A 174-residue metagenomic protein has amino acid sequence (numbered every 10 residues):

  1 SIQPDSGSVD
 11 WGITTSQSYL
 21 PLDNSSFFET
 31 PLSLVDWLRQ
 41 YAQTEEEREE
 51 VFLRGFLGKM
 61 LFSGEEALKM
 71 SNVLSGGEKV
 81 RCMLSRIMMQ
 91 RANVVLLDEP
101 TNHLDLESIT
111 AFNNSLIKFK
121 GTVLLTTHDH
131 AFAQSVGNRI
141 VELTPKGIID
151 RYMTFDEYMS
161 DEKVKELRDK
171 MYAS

Functional and structural regions predicted by a protein language model:
S1-S174: ABC ATP-binding cassette signature C-motif
